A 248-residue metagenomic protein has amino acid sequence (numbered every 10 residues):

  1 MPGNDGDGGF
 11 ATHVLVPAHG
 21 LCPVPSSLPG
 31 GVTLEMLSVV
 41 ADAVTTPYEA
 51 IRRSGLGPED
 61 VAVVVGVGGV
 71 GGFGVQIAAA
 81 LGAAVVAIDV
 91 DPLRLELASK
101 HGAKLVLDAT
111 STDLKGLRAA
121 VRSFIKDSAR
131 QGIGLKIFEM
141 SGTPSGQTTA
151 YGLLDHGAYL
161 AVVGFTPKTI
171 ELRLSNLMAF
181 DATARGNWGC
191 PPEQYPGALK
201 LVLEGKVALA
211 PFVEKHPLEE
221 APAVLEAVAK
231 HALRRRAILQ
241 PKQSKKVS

Functional and structural regions predicted by a protein language model:
M1-L21: Glycine-rich phosphate/adenylate-binding loop and adjacent beta-alpha elements of nucleotide- or dinucleotide-binding
H13, V63-V67, A87-I88, L107-A109 (+4 more regions): Glycine- and other small-residue-rich loops at beta-strand/loop junctions that grip anionic moieties
H19, L28-S111: Mid-domain Rossmann-like dinucleotide-binding core that forms the NAD(H)/NADP(H) cofactor-binding site
V24, P47, A78, A98 (+6 more regions): Residue-level signal for nonpolar/aromatic packing positions in well-ordered secondary structure
S54-P58, I77, E96-T183, K246-S248: Glycine-rich cofactor phosphate-binding loops and adjacent beta1-alpha1 units of small-molecule cofactor enzyme domains
D91, T166, C190: Residues in the short beta-alpha loop(s) of Rossmann-like NAD(P)-binding domains
T148-T149, P192-S248: C-terminal hydrophobic helical "lid"/dimerization subdomain of Rossmann-like NAD(P)H-dependent oxidoreductases
Y159-A161, L172-P211: Rossmann-fold dehydrogenase core element
